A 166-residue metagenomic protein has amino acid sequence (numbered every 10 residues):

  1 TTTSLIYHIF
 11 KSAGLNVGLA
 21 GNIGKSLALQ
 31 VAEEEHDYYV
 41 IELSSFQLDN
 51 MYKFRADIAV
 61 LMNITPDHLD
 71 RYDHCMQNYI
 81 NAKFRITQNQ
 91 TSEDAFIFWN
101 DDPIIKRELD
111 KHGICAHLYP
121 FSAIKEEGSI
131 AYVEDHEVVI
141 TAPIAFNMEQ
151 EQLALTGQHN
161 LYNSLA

Functional and structural regions predicted by a protein language model:
T1-G18: A conserved segment at the C-terminal end of the G1
T1-L5, K25-S26, L43: Short glycine/serine/threonine-rich phosphate/pyrophosphate-binding segments that cradle anionic phosphate groups
L15-L27: Short beta-strand-centered segment that lines the nucleotide-binding/catalytic pocket of NTP-utilizing
G24-H36: P-loop NTPase switch/communication element
E33-P120, A131-E134, I144, M148-L155: Flexible active-site lid/hinge loop adjacent to a nucleotide/diphosphate and Mg2+-phosphate binding pocket
I124-S129: A short acidic, often aromatic-flanked loop/helix-cap motif at beta-alpha or helix-coil junctions that lines enzyme
H136-V139: Hydrophobic residues embedded in beta-strands of well-ordered beta-sheets
L153-A166: Short glycine/threonine-rich catalytic loop with a Thr-x-Gly-x-Asp
